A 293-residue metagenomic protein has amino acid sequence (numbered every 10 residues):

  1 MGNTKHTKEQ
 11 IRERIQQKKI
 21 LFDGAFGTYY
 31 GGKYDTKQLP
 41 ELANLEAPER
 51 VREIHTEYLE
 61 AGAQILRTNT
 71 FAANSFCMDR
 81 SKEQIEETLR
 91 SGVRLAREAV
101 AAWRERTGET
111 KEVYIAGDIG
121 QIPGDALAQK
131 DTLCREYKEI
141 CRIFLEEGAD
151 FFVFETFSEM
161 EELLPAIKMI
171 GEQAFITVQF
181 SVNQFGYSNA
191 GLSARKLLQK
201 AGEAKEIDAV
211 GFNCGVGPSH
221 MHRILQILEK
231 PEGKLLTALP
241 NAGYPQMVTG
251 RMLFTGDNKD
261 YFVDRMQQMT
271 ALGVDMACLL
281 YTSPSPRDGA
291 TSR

Functional and structural regions predicted by a protein language model:
R14-L45, F71, C77, G108-T132 (+2 more regions): N-terminal small/glycine-rich loop or linker at the start of catalytic domains across soluble metabolic enzymes
G24, Y58, A96, F152 (+2 more regions): Conserved, mostly hydrophobic/aromatic
L39-E46, I65-I85, A149-L163: Glycine-rich, proline-tolerant flexible connector loops at the mouths of alpha/beta enzymes
I65, L89, V93-L145: Active-site beta->alpha loop and helix N-cap motifs at the rims of alpha/beta catalytic domains
P123-L127, A166-I167, Q173-L198: Conserved anion-binding
S158-G171, G217-E229, S283: Active-site-adjacent beta->alpha loops and helix N-cap segments on the catalytic face of soluble alpha/beta enzymes
F185-L197, A201-M276: Catalytic-face loop-and-helix region of soluble metabolic enzyme cores
Y281-P286, A290: Conserved small/polar residues in nucleotide/adenosyl-binding loops
